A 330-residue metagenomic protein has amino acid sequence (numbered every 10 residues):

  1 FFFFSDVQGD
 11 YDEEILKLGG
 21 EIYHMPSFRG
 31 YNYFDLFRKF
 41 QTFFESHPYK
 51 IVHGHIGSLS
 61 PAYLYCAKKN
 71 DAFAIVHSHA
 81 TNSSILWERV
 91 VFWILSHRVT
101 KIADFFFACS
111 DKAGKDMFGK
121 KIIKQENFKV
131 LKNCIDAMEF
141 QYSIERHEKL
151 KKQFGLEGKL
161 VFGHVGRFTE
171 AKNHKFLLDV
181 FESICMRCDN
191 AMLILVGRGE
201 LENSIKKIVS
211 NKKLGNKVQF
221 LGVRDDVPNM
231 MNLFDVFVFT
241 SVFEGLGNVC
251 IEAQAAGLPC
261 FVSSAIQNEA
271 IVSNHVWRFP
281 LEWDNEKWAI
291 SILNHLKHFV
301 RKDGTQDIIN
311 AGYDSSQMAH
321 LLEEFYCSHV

Functional and structural regions predicted by a protein language model:
F1-D35, N127, E200, F325: N-terminal strand-loop element at the rim of the active site of nucleotide-sugar-dependent glycosyltransferases
F2-F4, C250, P259-S263, N268: Short hydrophobic beta-strand element within catalytic cores of glycosyltransferases and related nucleotide-activated
G54-A62, S78: Short His-centered aromatic/hydrophobic patch
I102-Q141: A short, active-site helix/loop in glycosyltransferases that binds the activated sugar's phosphate group
Q141-G155: A short helix/loop element that forms part of the nucleotide-sugar donor recognition site in Leloir-type
L160, H164-S183, E200-K207: A conserved mid-protein helix/loop that constitutes part of the nucleotide-sugar donor-binding site
V223, V242: Aromatic "clamp/platform" in nucleotide-sugar-dependent glycosyltransferases that forms part of the donor/acceptor
E269-K297, S316: Change "using UDP/GDP/dTDP sugars" to "using nucleotide sugars
